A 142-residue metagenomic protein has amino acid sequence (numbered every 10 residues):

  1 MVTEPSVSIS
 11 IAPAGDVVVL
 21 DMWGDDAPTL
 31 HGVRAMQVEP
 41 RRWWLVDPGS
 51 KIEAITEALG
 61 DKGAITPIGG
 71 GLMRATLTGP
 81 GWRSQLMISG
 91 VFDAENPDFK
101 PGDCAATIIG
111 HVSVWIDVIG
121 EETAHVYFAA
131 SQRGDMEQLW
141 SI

Functional and structural regions predicted by a protein language model:
M1-I142: Basic, glycine/lysine-rich polyanion-binding surfaces/domains
